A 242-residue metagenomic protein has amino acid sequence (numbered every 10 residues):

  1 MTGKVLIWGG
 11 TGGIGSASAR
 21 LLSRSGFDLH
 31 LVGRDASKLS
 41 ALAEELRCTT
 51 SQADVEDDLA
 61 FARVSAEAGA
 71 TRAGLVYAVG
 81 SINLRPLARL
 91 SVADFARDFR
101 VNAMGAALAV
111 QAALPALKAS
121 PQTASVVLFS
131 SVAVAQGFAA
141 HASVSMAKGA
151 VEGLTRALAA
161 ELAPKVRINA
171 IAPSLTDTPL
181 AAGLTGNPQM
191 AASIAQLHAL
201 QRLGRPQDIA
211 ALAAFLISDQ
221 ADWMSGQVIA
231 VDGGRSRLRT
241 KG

Functional and structural regions predicted by a protein language model:
T11-G12: Conserved glycine-rich cofactor-binding loop
P86-L87, S91-F99, I194: Substrate-binding pocket helix/loop in short-chain dehydrogenase/reductase
V110, A147, T155: Active-site helix of classical SDR
P115, A159-P164, D222: Alpha-helical segment proximal to the catalytic Tyr-Lys
S131: Residue(s) in the substrate-gating loop at a strand-loop-helix junction that position the organic substrate next
Q136, S225-G242: Short C-terminal tail/terminal secondary-structure segment of NAD(P)H-dependent dehydrogenase/reductase domains
A170, Q189-M224, V231-G233: C-terminal helical subdomain
